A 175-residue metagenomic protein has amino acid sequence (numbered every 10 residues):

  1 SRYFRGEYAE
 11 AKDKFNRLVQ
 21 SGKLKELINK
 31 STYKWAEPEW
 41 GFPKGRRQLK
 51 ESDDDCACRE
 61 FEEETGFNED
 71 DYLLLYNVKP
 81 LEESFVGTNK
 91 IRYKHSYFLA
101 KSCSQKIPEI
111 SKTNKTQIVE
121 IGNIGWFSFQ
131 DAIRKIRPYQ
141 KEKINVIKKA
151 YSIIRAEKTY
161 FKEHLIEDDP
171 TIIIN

Functional and structural regions predicted by a protein language model:
S1-E7, K12-D13, R17-G22, E26-G45 (+2 more regions): Nudix hydrolase/Nudix homology domain
G41-V78: The catalytic Nudix box helix
C58-E60, T65, F85, E142-I147: Generic alpha-helical propensity signal that fires on short helical segments and nearby coil/disordered stretches
P80-H95: Acidic pyrophosphate-coordinating catalytic loop
